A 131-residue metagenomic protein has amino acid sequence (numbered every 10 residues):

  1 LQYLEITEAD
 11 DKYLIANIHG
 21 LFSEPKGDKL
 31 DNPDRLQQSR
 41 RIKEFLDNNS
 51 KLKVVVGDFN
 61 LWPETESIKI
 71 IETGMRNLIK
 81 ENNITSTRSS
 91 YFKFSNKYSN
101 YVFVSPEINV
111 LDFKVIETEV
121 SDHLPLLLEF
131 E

Functional and structural regions predicted by a protein language model:
L1-E131: Active-site regions of metal-assisted phosphoester/phosphodiester hydrolases, unifying DNase/endonuclease modules
